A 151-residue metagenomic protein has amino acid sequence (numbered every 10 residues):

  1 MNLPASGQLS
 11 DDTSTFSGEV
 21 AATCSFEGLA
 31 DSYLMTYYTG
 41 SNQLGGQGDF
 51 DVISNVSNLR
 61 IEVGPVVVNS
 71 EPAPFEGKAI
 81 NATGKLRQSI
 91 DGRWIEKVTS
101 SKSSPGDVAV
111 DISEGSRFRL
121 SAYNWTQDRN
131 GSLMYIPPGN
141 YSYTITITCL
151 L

Functional and structural regions predicted by a protein language model:
N2-I80, G106-L151: N-terminal small/polar-rich segments of proteins
E76-G92: Short, surface-exposed beta-strand/strand-loop-strand elements in extracellular ectodomains
D91-S113: Extended, solvent-exposed segments with strong compositional bias
